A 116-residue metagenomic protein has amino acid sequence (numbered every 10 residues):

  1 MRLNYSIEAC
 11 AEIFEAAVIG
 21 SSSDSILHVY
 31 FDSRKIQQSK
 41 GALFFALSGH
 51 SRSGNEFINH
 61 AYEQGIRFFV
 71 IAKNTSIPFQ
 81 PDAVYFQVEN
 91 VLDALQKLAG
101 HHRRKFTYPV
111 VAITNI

Functional and structural regions predicted by a protein language model:
M1-K97: N-terminal leader/targeting and accessory segments in enzymes
A99-I116: Walker A (P-loop) phosphate-binding motif
